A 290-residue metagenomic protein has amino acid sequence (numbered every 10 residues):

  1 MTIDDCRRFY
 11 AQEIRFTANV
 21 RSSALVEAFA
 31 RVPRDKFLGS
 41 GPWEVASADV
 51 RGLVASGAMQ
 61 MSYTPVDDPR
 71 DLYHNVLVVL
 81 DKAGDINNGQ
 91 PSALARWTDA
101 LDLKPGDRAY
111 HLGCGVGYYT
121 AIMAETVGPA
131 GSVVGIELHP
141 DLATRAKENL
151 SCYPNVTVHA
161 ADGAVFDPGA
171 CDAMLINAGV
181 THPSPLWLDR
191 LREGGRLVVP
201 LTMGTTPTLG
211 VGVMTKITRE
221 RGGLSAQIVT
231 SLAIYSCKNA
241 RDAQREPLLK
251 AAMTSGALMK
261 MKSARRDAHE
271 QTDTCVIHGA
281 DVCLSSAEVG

Functional and structural regions predicted by a protein language model:
M1-Y10, D189, L201-G290: SAM/dcSAM-binding transferase cores
M1-Y110, Y119, T126, L142-T144 (+2 more regions): Class I SAM-dependent transferase core
S23, S40-G41, A46, V76 (+12 more regions): Surface-exposed loop/turn and secondary-structure junction residues enriched for glycine/proline
K36, S40-G41, V54-S56, M123-A124 (+4 more regions): Alpha-helix boundary/capping detector
W43-E44, L112, T202, Q244: Residue-level detector of alpha-helical recognition elements and their boundaries
V50-R51, V133, L249-A252: Short, intrinsically disordered/low-complexity patches at protein termini and at juxtamembrane boundaries
G52, N87-N88, E148, C171-A173 (+3 more regions): Surface-exposed beta-strand edges and their flanking turn/coil or helix-capping segments
G89-E220: Conserved nucleotide-cofactor-binding alpha/beta core module
